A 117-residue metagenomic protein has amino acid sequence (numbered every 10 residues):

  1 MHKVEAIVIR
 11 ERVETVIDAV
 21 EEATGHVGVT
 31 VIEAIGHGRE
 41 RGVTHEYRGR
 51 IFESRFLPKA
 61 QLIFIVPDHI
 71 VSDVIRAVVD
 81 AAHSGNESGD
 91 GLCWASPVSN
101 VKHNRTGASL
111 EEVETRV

Functional and structural regions predicted by a protein language model:
M1-V117: Positively charged, small/polar-rich N-terminal and surface patches that mediate targeting and assembly and bind
